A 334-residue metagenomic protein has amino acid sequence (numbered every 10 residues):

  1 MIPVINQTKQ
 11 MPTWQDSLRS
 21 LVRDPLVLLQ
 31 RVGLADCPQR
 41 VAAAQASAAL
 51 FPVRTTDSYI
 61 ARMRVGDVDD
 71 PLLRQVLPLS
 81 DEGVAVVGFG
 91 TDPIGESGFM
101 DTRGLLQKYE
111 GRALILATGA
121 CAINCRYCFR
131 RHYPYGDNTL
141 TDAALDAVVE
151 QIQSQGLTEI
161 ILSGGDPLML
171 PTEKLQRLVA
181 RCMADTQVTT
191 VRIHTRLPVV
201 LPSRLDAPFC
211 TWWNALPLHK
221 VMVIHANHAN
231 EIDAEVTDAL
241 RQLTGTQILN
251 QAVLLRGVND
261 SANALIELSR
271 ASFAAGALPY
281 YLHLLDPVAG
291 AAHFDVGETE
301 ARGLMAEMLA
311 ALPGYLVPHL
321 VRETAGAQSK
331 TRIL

Functional and structural regions predicted by a protein language model:
M1-Q107: Flexible, acidic/Gly-rich N-terminal and inter-domain linker regions that tether and position cofactor-handling modules
P52, G98-R130: N-terminal pre-triad scaffold of radical SAM enzymes
Y59, C125, Y280: Conserved, mostly hydrophobic/aromatic
C128-L140: Iron-sulfur (Fe-S) cluster-binding segments and ferredoxin-like electron-carrier domains, especially [2Fe-2S]
D146, E150-L157, L168-L312: Conserved AdoMet/S-adenosylmethionine-binding subsite of the radical SAM
G303-L334: C-terminal accessory regions of radical SAM enzymes
